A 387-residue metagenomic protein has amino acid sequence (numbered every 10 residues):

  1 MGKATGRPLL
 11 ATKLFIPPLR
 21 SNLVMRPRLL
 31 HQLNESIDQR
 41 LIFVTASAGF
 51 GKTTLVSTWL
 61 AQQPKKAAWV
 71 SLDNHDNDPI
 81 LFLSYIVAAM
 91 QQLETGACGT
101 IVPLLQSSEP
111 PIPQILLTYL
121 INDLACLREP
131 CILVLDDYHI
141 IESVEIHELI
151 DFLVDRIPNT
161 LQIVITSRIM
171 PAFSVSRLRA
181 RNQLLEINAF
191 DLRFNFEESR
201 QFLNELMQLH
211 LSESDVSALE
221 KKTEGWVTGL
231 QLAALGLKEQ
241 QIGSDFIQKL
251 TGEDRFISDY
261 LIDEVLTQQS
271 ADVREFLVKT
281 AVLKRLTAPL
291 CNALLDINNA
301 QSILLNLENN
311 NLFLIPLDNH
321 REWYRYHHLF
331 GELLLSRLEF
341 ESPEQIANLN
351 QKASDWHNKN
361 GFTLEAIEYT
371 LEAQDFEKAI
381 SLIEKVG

Functional and structural regions predicted by a protein language model:
G2-L33, G99-L105, F196, Q201: Conserved adenine-nucleotide phosphate-binding loops and their immediately adjacent elements
T5-P8, R28-L29, T54-T58, L81 (+6 more regions): Alpha-helical sensor/transducer elements of the RecA-like P-loop NTPase core
N34-I37, E224, A234, K238 (+3 more regions): Short, locally clustered residues in the helix-turn-helix/winged-helix DNA-binding domain
D38-I42: Pre-Walker A (Motif I) flank of P-loop NTPase domains
F43, S47-F50, V56-L60, C126 (+5 more regions): C-terminal boundary/linker of central alpha/beta nucleotide-binding cores
L55-P130, Y138-E142: Conserved phosphate-binding/catalytic loops and adjacent sensor/switch elements of nucleotide-binding enzymes, spanning
S336, P343-G387: Extended alpha-helical scaffolding segments used for macromolecular assembly and cargo binding
